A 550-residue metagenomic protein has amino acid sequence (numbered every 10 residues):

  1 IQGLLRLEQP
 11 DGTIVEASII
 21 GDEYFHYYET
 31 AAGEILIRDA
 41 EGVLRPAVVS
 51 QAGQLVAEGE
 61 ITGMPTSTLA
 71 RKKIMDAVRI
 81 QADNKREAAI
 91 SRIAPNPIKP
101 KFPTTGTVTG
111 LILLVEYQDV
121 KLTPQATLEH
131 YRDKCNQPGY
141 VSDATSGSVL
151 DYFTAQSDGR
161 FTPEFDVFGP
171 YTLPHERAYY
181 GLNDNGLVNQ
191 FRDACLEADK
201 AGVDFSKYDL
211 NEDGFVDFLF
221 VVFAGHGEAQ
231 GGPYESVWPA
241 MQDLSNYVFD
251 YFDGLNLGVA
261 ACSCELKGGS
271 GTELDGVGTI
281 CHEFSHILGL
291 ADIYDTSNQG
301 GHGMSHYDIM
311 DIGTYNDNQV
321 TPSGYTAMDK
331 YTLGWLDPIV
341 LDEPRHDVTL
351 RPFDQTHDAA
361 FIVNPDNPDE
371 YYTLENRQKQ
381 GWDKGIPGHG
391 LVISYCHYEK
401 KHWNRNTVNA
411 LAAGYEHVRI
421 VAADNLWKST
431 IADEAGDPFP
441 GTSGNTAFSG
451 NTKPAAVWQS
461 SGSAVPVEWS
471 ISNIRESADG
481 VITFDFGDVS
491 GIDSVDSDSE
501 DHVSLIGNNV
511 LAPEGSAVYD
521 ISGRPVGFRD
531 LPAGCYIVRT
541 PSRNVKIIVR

Functional and structural regions predicted by a protein language model:
I1-P103, I339-V340: N-terminal prosegments of processed precursors
A88-Q137, A178-N185, G225: Fold-level signature of zinc-dependent metallopeptidase catalytic domains
A94-F102, A144-L255: Active-site-proximal segments of metallohydrolase catalytic domains
F218-F220, A224-I386, H397-E399: Extracellular hydrolytic enzyme modules, especially secreted metalloproteases of the metzincin/thermolysin-like class
P352-V489: Extracellular low-complexity, Gly/Ser/Thr-rich intrinsically disordered linkers and protease-sensitive activation/hinge
G487-G515: Residue-level detector of functionally pivotal "anchor" positions at catalytic/ligand-binding pockets or at interdomain
Y519-R524, Y536: Short, glycine-anchored, charge-dense loop/turn motifs used at functional sites
C535-R550: C-terminal tail/sorting-segment detector
